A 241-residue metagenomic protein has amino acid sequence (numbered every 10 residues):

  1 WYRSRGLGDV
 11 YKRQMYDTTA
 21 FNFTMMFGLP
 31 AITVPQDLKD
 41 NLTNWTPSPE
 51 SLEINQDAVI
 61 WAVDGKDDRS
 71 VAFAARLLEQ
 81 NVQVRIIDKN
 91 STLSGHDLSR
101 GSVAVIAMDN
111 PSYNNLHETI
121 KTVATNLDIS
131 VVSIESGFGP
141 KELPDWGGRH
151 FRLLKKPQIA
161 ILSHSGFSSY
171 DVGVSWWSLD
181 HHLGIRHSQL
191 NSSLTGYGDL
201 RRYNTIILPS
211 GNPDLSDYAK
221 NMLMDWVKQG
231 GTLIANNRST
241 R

Functional and structural regions predicted by a protein language model:
R3-R241: Intrinsic-disorder/low-complexity accessory segments
